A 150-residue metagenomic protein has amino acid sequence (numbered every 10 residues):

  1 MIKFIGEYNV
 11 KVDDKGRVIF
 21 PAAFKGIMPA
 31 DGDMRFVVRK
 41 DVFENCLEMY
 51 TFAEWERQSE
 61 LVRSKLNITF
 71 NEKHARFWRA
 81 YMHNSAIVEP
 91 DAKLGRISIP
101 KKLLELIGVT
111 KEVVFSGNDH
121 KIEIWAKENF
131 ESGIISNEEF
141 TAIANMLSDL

Functional and structural regions predicted by a protein language model:
M1-Y8, D14-K15, A23-L94, K101-L150: Flexible "stalk/tail and boundary" regions
